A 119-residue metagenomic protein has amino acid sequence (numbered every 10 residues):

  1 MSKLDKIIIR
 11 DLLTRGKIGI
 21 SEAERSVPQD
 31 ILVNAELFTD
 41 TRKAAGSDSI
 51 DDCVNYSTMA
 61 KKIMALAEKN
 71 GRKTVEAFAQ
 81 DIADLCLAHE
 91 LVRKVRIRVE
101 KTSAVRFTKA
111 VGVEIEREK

Functional and structural regions predicted by a protein language model:
M1-K119: N-terminal, polar/charged subdomain of small-to-medium soluble alpha/beta proteins
